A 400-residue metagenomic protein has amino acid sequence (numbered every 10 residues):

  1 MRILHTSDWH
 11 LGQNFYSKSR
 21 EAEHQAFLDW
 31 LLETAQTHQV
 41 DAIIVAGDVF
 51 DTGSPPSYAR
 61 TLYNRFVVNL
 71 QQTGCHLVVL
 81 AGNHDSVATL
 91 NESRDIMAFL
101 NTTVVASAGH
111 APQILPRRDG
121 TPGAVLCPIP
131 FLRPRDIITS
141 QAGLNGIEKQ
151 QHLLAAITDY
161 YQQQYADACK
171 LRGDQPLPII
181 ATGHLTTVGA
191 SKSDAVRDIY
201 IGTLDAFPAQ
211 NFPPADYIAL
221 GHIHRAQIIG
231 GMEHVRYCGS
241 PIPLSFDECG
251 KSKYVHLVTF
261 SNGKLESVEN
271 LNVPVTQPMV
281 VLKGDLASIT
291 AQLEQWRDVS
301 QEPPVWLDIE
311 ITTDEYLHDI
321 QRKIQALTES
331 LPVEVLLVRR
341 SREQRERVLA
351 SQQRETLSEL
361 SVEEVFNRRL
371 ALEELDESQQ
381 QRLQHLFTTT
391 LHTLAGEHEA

Functional and structural regions predicted by a protein language model:
M1-V68, Q72, Q380, H385 (+2 more regions): N-terminal active-site segment of His-dependent metallophosphoesterases
T6-S7, I43-D48, H76-N83, T103-A108 (+3 more regions): Active-site neighborhood of phospho(di)ester-bond hydrolases with catalytic His/Asp-centered motifs
N14-S17, V49-F66, A81-N101, A106 (+2 more regions): Metal-dependent catalytic neighborhoods of phosphoester/phosphodiester hydrolases
T37, A42, F260-A400: Accessory, non-catalytic peripheral segments of nucleic-acid enzymes
L62-G74, L204-P214: Catalytic-core regions built around general acid/base machinery
E92-G202: Conserved catalytic scaffold of divalent metal-dependent phosphoesterases
P112-G123, I129, V235-V299: Binuclear metal-dependent phosphoesterase catalytic core
T187-G189, S193-K264: Conserved beta-sheet core of the metallophosphoesterase superfamily
